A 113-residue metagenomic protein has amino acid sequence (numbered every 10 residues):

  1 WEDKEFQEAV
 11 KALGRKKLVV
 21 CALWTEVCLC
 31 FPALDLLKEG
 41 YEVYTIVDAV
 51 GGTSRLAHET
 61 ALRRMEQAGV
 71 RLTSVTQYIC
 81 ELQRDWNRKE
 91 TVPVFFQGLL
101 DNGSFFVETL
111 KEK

Functional and structural regions predicted by a protein language model:
W1-K113: Active-site-adjacent betaalpha module
